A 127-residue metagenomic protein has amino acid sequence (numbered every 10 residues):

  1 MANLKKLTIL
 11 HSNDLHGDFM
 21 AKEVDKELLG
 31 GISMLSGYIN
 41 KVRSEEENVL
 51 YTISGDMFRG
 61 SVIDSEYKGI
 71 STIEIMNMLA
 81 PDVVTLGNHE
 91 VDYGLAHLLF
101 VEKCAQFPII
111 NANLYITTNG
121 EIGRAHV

Functional and structural regions predicted by a protein language model:
M1-H126: Acidic, metal/ion-coordinating pockets
